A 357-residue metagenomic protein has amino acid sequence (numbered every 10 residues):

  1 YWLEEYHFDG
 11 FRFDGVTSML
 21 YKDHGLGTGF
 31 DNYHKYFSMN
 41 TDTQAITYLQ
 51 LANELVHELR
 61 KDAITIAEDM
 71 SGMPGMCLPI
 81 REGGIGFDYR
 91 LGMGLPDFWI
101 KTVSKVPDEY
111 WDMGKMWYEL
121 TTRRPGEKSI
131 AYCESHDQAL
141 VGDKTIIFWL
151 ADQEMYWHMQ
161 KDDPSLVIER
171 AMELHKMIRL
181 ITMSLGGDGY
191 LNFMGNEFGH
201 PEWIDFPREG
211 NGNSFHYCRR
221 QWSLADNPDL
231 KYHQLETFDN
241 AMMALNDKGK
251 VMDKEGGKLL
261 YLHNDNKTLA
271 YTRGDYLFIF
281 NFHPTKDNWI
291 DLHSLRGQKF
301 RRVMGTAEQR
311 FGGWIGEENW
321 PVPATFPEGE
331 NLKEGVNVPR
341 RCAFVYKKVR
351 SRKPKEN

Functional and structural regions predicted by a protein language model:
Y1-R12: An active-site-proximal structural segment forming one wall of the substrate-binding cleft that immediately precedes
H7-D9, G29-E209, F215, D247-I290 (+3 more regions): Conserved alpha/beta catalytic core and glycan-binding cleft of carbohydrate-active enzymes
G15: Residues that line or immediately flank small-molecule/substrate-binding pockets and catalytic motifs
S18, D23-N32: Catalytic cores of eukaryotic secretory-pathway lumenal/extracellular enzymes that build and remodel glycoconjugates
Y36-T41, D162-A171, S223-H233, E330-G335: Active-site rim elements
N53-E54, R60-K61, R220-L259, R296 (+1 more regions): Aromatic- and carboxylate-lined catalytic core of secreted/periplasmic carbohydrate-active enzymes
E318-K355: C-terminal beta-strand-rich structural cap/linker in extracellular carbohydrate-active enzymes
